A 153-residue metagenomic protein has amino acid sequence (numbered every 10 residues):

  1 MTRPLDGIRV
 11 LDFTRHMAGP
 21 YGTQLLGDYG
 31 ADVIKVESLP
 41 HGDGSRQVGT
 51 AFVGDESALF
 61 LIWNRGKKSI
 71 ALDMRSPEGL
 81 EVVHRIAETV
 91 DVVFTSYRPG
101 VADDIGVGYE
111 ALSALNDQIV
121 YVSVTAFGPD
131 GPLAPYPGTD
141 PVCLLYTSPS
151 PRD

Functional and structural regions predicted by a protein language model:
M1-S148: N-terminal helix-loop segment corresponding to the beta1-alpha1 unit of nucleotide/adenylate-binding folds
P149-D153: A short, hydrophobic C-terminal helix/tail in secreted or cell-surface proteins
